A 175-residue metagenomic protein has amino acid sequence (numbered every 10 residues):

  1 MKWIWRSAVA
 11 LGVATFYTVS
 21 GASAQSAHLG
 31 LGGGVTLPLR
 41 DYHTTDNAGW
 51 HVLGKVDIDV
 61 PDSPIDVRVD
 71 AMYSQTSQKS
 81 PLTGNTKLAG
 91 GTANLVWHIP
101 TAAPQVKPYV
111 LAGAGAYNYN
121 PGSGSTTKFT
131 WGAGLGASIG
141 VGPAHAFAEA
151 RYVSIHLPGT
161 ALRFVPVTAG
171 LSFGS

Functional and structural regions predicted by a protein language model:
M1-S26, S175: Cleavable N-terminal export/targeting peptides
G21-V60, A71-Y73, A114-N118, V165-G174: Short glycine/proline- and aromatic-enriched beta-strand/turn motifs that initiate or cap beta-hairpins
A24-H28, V60-P64, A103-K107, I139-H145 (+1 more regions): Strand-connecting loop/turn motifs
Q25-A27, D46-V52, N85-G91, V106 (+2 more regions): Residues that define the transmembrane beta-barrel architecture of outer-membrane proteins
L39-H43, K79-T83, N118-S123, S154-P158: Extracellular loop and loop/strand-boundary signature of outer-membrane beta-barrel proteins
L53-G122, S172-F173: Gram-negative (and chloroplast) outer-membrane scaffold detector with strong preference for beta-barrel transmembrane
V67, Y73-K79, G140-S175: Predominantly the C-terminal beta-signal and adjacent terminal strand-loop region of outer-membrane beta-barrel
G91-A93, V110-A116, F129-A137, A150-Y152: Hydrophobic alpha-helical segments of small multi-pass membrane proteins
